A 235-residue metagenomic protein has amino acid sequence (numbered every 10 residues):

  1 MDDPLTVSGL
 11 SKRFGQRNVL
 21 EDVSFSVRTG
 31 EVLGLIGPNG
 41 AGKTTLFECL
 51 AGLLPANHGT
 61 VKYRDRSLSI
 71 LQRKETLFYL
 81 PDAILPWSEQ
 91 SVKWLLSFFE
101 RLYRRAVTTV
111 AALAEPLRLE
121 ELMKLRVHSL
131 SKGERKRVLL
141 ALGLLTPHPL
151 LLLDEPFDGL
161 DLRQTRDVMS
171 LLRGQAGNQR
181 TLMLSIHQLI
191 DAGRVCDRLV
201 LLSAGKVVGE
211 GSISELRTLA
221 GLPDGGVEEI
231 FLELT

Functional and structural regions predicted by a protein language model:
A51: Helix-to-loop junction immediately C-terminal to a conserved catalytic motif
G59-R73: Conserved ABC transporter NBD signature motif
S97, V107-L122: Conserved ABC ATPase "signature" region
L151-E155: Catalytic Walker B motif of ABC-type/P-loop ATPase nucleotide-binding domains
A192-R194: A short, surface-exposed alpha-helical micro-motif characterized by mixed small hydrophobic and charged/polar residues
